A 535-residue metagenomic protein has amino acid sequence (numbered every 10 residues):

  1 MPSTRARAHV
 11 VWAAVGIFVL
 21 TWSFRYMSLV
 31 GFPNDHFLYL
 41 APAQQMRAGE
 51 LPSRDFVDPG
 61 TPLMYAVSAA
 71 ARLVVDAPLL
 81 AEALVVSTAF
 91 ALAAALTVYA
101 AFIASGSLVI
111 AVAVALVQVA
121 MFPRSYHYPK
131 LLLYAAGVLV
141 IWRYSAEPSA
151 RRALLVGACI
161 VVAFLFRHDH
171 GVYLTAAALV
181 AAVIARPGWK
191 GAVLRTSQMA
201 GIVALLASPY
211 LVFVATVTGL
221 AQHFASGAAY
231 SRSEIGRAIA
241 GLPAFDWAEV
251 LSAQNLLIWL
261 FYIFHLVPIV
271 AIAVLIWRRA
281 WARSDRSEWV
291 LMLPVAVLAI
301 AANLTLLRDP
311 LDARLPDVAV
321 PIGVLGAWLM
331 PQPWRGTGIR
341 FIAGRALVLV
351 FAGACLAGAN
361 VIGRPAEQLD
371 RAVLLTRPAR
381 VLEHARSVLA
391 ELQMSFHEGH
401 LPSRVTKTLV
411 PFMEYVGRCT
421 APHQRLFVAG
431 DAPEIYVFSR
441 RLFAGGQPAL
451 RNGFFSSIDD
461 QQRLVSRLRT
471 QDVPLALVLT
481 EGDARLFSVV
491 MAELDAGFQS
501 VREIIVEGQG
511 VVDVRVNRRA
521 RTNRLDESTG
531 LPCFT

Functional and structural regions predicted by a protein language model:
M27-P42, S53-S68, A77, R404-T408: Extracytoplasmic catalytic/substrate-binding loops of multi-pass membrane glycan-assembly enzymes
D58, P62, A66, V75-L92 (+1 more regions): Loop-to-helix entry region of an early transmembrane alpha helix in multi-pass inner-membrane enzymes
G60, D169-V172, V214-V217, A221 (+2 more regions): Extracytoplasmic
L84-S105, A136, V140: Transmembrane-helix motifs of polytopic, lipid-linked glycan transferases
Q118-A120, A153-H168, L174-L179, A204-L205 (+1 more regions): Membrane-interface alpha helices of multi-pass inner-membrane proteins
G137-L155, W259, V267-W289, W328-P331: Membrane-interface transmembrane helices that cradle and orient dolichyl/undecaprenyl
V172, R308-V350: Hydrophobic/aromatic-rich transmembrane helices and adjacent perimembrane loops
T196-G241: Membrane-lumen/periplasm interface segments of specific transmembrane helices in polyprenyl phosphate-linked
